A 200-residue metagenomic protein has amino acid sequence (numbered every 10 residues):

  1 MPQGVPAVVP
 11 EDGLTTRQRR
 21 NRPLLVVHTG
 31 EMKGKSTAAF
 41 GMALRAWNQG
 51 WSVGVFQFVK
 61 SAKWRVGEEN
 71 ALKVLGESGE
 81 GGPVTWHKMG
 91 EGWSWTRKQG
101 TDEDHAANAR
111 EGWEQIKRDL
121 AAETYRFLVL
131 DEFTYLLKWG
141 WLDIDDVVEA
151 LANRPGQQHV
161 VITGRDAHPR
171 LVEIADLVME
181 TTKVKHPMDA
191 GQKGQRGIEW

Functional and structural regions predicted by a protein language model:
M1-L25: Extreme N-terminal, non-catalytic leader segments that precede Walker-type/kinase nucleotide-binding cores
P2-P10, L120-E123, A190-W200: C-terminal accessory "lid"/substrate-recognition subdomains
L24, V160-I162: ASCE RecA-like P-loop NTPase motor cores that couple ATP hydrolysis to mechanical translocation on nucleic acids
L24-A121: Conserved P-loop
R45, A71, A150, R170-L171: Hydrophobic/aromatic ligand-binding patch that stacks against planar heteroaromatic rings of cofactors or nucleotides
V59-A62, G92-S94, T134-Y135, D166-P169 (+1 more regions): Conserved nucleotide-binding/hydrolysis micro-motifs of P-loop NTPases
W95-H159: Phosphate-binding/switch loop-helix module in NTP-utilizing enzymes
R165-W200: Phosphate-binding/switch region of NTP-binding enzymes
